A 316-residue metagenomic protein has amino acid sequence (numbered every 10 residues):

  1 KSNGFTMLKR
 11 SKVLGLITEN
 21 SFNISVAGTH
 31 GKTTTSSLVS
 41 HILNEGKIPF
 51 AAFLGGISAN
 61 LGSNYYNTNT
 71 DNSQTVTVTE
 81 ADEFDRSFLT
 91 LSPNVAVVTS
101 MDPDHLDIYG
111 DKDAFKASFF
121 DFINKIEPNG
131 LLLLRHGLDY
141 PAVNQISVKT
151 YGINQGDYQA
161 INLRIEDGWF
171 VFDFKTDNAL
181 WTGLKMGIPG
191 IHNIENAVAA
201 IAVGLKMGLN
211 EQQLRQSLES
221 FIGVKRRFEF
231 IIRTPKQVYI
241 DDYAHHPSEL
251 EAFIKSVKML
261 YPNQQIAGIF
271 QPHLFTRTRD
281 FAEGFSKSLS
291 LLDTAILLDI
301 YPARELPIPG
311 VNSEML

Functional and structural regions predicted by a protein language model:
K1, D107-A114, R277-R279, E305-P309: Glycine/threonine-rich flexible loop motifs
N3, K9-H136, Y140-S147, V198 (+2 more regions): Phosphate-binding loop of NTP-binding sites
L8-K12, F53-G56, H136, Q145-E166 (+2 more regions): Beta-strand->loop->alpha-helix junctions that form or flank phosphate-binding loops in nucleotide-handling enzymes
N60-L61, L138-V143, T276-T278, A303-I308: Short, charged/polar "capping" segments at the starts of alpha-helices and the immediately preceding loops
D102-L106, H273, Y301-A303: A short, flexible beta-alpha/helix-coil linker loop
L131-H136, A267-F270, L292-P302: Short internal beta-strands
E166, D177-T294: Nucleotide phosphate-binding/pyrophosphate-handling subdomain across enzymes that bind or process nucleotide phosphates
F285-L316: C-terminal helical cap/extension that packs against the catalytic core of soluble nucleotide-cofactor enzymes
